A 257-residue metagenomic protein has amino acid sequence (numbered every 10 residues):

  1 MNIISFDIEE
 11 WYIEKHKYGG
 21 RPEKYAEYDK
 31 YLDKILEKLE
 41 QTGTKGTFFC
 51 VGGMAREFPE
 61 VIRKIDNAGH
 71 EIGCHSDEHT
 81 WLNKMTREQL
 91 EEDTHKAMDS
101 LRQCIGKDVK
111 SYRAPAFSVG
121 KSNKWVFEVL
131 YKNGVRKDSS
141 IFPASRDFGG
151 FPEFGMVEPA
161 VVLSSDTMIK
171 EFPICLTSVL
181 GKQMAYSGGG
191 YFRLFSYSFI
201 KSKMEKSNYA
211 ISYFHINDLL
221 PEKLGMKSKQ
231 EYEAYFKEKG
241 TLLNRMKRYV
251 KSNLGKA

Functional and structural regions predicted by a protein language model:
M1-A68: Active-site beta->alpha N-cap acidic-glycine motif
E10, E78, D218: Short, glycine/acidic-enriched loop or turn micro-motifs at the edges of active sites
G19-A26, F49-V51, E78-L90, P115-S118 (+2 more regions): The substrate-binding groove and active-site-proximal loops of carbohydrate-active enzymes, especially glycoside
Y28, L32, F58, L90 (+4 more regions): Aromatic/hydrophobic pocket-lining residues that form the small-molecule binding cavity in soluble enzyme cores
E40-G43, R193-A257: C-terminal domain-boundary segment and adjacent tail
T42-N123, V135, S140-D147, M168 (+1 more regions): Metal-dependent polysaccharide deacetylase catalytic core of the NodB/CE4 family, i.e., the active-site-bearing domain
K107, A114-Y213: Active-site-adjacent pocket scaffolds in enzyme catalytic domains
